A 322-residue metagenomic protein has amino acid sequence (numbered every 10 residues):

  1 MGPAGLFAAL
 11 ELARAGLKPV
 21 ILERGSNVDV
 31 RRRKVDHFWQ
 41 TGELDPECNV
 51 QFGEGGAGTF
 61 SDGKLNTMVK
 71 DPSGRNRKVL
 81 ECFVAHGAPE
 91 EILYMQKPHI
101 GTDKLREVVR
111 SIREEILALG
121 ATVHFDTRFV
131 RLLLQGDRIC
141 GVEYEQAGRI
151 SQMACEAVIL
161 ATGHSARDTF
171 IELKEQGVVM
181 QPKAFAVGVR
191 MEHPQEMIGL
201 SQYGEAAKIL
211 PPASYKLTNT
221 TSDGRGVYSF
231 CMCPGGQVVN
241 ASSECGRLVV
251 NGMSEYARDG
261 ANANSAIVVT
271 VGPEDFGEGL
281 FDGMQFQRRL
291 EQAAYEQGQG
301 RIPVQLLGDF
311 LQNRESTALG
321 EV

Functional and structural regions predicted by a protein language model:
M1-V322: Residues forming the flavin
